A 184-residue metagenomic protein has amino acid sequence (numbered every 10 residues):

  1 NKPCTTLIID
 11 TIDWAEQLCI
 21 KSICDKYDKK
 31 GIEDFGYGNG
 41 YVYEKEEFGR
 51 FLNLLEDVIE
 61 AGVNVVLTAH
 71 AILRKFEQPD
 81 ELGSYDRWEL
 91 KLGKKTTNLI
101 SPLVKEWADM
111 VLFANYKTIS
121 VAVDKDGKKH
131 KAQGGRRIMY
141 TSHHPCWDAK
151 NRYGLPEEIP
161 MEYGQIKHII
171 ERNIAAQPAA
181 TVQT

Functional and structural regions predicted by a protein language model:
N1-T5: Nucleotide-state-sensitive switch-loop elements of NTP-binding domains
I8, V66-H70, L112-A114: Short, conserved beta-strand edge motifs with alternating hydrophobic and charged residues
T11: Walker B catalytic acidic pair
W14-P102: P-loop NTPase motor core
R74-Q183: Conserved GTP-binding G-domain of TRAFAC-class P-loop NTPases and closely related GTPase folds
